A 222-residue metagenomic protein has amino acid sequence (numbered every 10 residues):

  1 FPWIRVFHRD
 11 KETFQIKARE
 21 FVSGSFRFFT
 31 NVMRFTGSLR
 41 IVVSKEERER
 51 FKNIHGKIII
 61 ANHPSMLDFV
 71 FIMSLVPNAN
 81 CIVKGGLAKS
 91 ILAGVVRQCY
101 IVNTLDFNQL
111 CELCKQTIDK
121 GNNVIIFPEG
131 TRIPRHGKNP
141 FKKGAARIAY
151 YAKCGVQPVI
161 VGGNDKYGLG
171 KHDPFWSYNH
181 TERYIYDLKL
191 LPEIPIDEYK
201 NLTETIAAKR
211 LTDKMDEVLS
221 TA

Functional and structural regions predicted by a protein language model:
F1-G24, R48-K52, Q116, N164 (+1 more regions): Membrane-interfacial terminal anchoring regions of lipid-handling membrane enzymes
P2-F28, T36, F51-D106: Catalytic core of membrane glycerolipid acyltransferases/transacylases, capturing the structured, soluble-facing
G37-K45, L105-N108, G170-D173: Short gly/ser/thr-rich secondary-structure transition/capping motifs
G56-I58, G121-F127: Residue-level preference for the first positions of well-ordered beta-strands
N62, K84, E129, V161-G162: Cofactor-binding loop segments of dinucleotide-utilizing enzymes, especially the Rossmann-like FAD- and NAD(P)+-binding
L75-A79, K120, K153: Short glycine/proline-enriched coil/turn segments at helix->beta-strand junctions
K89-G94, N123, H136-L202: A cross-family acyltransferase "interaction/gating" segment
R132: Short active-site segment of divalent metal-dependent hydrolases/proteases that encodes the spacing between
